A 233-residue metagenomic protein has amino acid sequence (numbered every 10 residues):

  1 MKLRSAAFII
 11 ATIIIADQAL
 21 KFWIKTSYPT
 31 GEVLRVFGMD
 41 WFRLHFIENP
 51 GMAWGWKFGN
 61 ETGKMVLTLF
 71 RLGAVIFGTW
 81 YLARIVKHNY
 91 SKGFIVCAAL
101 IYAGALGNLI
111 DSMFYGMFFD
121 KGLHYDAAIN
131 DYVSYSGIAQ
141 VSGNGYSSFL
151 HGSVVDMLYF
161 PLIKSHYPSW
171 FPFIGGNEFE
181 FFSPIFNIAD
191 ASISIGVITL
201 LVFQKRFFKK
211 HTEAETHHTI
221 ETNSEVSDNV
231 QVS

Functional and structural regions predicted by a protein language model:
M1-S233: Alpha-helical transmembrane bundles and membrane-interface segments of multipass inner-membrane proteins
